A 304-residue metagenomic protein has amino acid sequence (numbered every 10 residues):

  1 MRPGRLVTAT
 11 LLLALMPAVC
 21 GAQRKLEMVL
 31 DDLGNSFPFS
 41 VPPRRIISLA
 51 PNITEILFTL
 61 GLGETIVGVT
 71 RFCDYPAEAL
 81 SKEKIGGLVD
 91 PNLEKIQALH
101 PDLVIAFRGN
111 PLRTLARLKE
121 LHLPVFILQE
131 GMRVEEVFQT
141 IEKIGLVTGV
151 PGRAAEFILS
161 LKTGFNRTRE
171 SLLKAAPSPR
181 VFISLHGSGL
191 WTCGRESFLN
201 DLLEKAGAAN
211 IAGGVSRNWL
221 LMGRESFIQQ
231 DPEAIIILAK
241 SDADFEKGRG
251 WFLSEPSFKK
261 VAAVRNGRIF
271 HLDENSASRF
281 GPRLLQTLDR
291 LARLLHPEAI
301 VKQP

Functional and structural regions predicted by a protein language model:
M1-T8: Bacterial N-terminal signal peptides that target proteins for export
T8-P17: Bacterial N-terminal signal peptides
C20-A22: Boundary at the C-terminal end of the N-terminal hydrophobic targeting segment
L26, N35-S36, R45, R113-W191 (+2 more regions): Extracytoplasmic substrate-binding proteins
D32-G34, I85-E94, V215-R224: Short helix-initiation/N-cap motifs at beta->coil->alpha
R44-L99, L103-N110, I211, F258: A short, structured surface patch at a secondary-structure boundary
T70, E196-W219, A239, H271: His/Asp/Glu-enriched short active-site or ligand-binding loop at hydrolase and phosphoryl-transfer sites
L93-H100, L121, M222-D231: Short helices/loops that flank or line small-molecule/ion binding pockets
